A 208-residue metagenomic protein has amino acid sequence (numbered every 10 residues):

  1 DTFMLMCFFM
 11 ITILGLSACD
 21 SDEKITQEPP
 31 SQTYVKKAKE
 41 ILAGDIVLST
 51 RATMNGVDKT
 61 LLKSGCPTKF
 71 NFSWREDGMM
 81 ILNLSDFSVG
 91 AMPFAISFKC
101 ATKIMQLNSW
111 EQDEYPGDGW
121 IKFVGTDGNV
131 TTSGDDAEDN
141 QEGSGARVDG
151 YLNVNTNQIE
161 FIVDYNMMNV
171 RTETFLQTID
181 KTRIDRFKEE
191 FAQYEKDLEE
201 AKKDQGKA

Functional and structural regions predicted by a protein language model:
D1-M6: Bacterial N-terminal signal peptides that target proteins for export
C7, C19-D22: Generic N-terminal leader segments that precede the first folded domain
L14-A18: C-terminal motif of bacterial Sec signal peptides marking the signal peptidase cleavage site
D22-T126, V154, D164-A208: Acidic/polar, low-complexity intrinsically disordered N-terminal segments immediately downstream of a Sec signal
W120-E160: Acidic, glycine-rich flexible loop segments
